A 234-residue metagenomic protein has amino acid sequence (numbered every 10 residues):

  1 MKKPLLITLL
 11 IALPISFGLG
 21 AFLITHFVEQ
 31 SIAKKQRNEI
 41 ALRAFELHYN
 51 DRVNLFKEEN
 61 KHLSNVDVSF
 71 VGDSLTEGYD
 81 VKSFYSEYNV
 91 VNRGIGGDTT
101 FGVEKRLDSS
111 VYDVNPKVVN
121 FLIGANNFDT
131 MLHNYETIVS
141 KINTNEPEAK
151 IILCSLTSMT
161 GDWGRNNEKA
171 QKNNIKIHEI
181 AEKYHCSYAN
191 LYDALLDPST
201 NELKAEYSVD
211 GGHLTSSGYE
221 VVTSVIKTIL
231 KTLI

Functional and structural regions predicted by a protein language model:
M1-S69, V81, E206, S216 (+3 more regions): N-terminal secretory targeting modules
S69-V71, V91, V119: Conserved beta-strand elements of the Class I
V71-G72, C154: Short hydrophobic segments within beta-strands
S74, I95, A125: Active-site metal-binding loops of divalent metal-dependent hydrolases
E77-Y85, N89, T100-N134, K141 (+2 more regions): Oxyanion-hole/transition-state-stabilizing segment in secreted/luminal serine hydrolases and related acyltransferases
H133, T137-T144, K172-E179: Alpha-helical scaffolding segments of alpha/beta enzyme cores, especially the outer helices of TIM-barrel or partial
E146-K150: A short helix->loop->beta-strand "cap" motif at the edges of active sites that frequently abuts
T160-I234: Catalytic His-Asp segment of secreted/periplasmic serine-dependent ester chemistry enzymes
